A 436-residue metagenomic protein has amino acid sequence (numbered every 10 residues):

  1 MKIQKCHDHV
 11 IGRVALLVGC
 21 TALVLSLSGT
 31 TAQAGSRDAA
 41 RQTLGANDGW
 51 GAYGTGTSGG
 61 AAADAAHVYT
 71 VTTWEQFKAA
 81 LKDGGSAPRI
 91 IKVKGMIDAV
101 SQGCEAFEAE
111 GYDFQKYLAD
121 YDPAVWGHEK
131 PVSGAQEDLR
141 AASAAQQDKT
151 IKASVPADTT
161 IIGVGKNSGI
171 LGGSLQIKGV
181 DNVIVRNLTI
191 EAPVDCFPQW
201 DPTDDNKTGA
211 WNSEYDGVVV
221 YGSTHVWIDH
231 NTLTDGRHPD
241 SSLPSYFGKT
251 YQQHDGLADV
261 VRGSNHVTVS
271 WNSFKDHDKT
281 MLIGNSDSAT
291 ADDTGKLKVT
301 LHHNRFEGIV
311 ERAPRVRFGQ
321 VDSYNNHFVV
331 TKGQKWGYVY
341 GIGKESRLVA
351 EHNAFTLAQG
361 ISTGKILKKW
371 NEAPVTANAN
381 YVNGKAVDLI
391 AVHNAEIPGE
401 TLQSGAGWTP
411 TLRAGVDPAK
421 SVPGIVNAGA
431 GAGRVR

Functional and structural regions predicted by a protein language model:
K2-K149, Y381-R436: Extracellular "leader-to-stem" segments immediately downstream of a signal peptide or signal-anchor in secreted/lumenal
T73-Q76, G165-G169, L175, F306: Short beta->alpha connector loops
T73-W74, K94-M96, V164, G284-S286 (+1 more regions): Active-site-proximal beta-strand/loop segments in catalytic clefts of secreted hydrolases
A79-S86, Q102-T160, S168-R186, A192-D204 (+1 more regions): Extracellular beta-strand-rich solenoid/capping regions of secreted or surface-exposed proteins that bind or remodel
A157-N167, D181-V194, D205-K207, D216 (+9 more regions): Right-handed parallel beta-helix
L171, L257-D259, R312-R315, G337-G341: Short catalytic-loop micro-motif centered on adjacent basic/acidic residues
R315-R436: Extracellular beta-rich repeat passengers
